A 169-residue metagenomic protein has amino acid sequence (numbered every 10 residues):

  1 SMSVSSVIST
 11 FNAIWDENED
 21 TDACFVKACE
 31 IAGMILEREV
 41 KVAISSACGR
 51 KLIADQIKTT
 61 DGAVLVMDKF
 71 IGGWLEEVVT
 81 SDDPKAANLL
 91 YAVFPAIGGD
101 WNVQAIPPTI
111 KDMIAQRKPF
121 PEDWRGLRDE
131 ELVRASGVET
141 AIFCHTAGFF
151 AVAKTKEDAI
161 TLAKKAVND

Functional and structural regions predicted by a protein language model:
S1-D169: C-terminal accessory domains and tails appended to enzymatic cores
